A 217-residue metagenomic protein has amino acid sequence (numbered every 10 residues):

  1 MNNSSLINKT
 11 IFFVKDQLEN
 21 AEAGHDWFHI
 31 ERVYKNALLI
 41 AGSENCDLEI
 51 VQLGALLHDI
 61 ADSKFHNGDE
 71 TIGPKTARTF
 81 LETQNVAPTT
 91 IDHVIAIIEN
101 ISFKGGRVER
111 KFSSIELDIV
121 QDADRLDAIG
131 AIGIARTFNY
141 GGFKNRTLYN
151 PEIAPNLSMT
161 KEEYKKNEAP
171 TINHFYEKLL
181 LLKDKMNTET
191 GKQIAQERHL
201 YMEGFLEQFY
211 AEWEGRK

Functional and structural regions predicted by a protein language model:
N2, L18-W27, E31-E44, L57 (+1 more regions): Divalent metal-dependent phosphate-bond-processing catalytic cores, especially two-metal-ion Mg2+/Mn2+ enzymes that act
I7, I11, Y34, P74-R78 (+2 more regions): An amphipathic alpha-helix signature
K9-N20: Generic N-terminal amphipathic, Lys/Arg-enriched alpha-helix
A21-V51, S63, I72, T76 (+1 more regions): Alpha-helical phosphate/pyrophosphate-handling elements in metalloenzyme active cores
W27-Y34, Q52, I91-E99, E203: Short, well-structured alpha-helical segments
N45-A55, T90-I97, S113-V120: Alpha-helical scaffolds flanking conserved acidic
L48-F65, G73, I95-K104: His-Asp-centered metal-binding catalytic motifs of divalent-metal-dependent phosphohydrolases/nucleases
